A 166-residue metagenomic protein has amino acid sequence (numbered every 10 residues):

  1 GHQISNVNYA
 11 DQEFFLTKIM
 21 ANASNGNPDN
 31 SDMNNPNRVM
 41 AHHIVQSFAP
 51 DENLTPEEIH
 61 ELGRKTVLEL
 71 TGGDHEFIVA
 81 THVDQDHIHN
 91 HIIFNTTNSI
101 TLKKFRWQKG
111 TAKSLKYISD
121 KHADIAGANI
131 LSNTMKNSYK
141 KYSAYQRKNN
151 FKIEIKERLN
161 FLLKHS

Functional and structural regions predicted by a protein language model:
G1-S166: N-terminal nicking endonuclease/strand-transfer module with a His-rich metal-binding environment and a catalytic Tyr
